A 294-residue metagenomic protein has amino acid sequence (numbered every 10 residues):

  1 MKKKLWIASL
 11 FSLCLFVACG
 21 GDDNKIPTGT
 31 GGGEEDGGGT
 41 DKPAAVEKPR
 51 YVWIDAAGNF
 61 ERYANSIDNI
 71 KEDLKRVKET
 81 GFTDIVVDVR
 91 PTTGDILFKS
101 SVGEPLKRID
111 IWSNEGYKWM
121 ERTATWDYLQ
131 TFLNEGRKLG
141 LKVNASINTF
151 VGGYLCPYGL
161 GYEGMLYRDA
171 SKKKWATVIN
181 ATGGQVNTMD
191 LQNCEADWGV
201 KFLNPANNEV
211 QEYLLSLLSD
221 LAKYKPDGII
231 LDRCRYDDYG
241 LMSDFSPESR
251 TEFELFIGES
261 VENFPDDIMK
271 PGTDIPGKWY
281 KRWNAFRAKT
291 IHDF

Functional and structural regions predicted by a protein language model:
M1-L5, G20-G21: Positively charged n-region of N-terminal signal peptides that target proteins for export
S9-V46: Bacterial Sec-dependent N-terminal signal peptides
A44-I67, A145, F150-Y224, P276: Active-site-adjacent "subsite" loops/lids of carbohydrate-active enzymes
R50-I54, I85-V87, V143-A145, I229-D232: Hydrophobic faces of well-ordered beta-strands that scaffold small-molecule active sites in alpha/beta enzyme cores
R62-T80, I111-K138, Q211-E212, K289-D293: Aromatic- and glycine-enriched glycan-recognition loops and surfaces that form the carbohydrate-binding subsites
D68-D95, Y224-G228: Catalytic domains of carbohydrate-active enzymes, especially glycoside hydrolases
F82-A124: Aromatic-lined carbohydrate-binding/catalytic grooves of carbohydrate-active enzymes
T177-F294: Polysaccharide-binding and catalytic clefts of secreted carbohydrate-active enzymes
